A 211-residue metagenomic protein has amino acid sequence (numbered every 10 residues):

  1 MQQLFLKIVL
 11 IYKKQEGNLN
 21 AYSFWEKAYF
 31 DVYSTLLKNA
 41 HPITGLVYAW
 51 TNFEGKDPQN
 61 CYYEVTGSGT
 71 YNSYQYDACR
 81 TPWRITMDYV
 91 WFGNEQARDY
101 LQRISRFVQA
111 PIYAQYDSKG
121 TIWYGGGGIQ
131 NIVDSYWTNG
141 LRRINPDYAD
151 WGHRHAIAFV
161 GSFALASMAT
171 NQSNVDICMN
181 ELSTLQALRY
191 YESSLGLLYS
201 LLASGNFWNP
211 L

Functional and structural regions predicted by a protein language model:
M1-G161, L165-T170: Extended ligand-binding clefts on enzyme/binding-domain cores
P82-W91, S162, A166-L211: Terminal, non-catalytic domain-edge segments
